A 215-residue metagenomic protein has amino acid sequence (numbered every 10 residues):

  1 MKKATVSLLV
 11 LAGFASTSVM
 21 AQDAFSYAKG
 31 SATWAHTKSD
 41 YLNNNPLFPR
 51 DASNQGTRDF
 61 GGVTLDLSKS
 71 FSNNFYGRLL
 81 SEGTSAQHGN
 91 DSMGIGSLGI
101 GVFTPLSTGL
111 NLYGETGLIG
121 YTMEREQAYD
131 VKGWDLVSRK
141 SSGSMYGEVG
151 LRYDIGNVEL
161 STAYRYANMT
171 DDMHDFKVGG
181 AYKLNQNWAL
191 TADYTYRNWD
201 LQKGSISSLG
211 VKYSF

Functional and structural regions predicted by a protein language model:
M1-Y27: Cleavable N-terminal export/targeting peptides
M20-A86, D154-G156: Short glycine/proline- and aromatic-enriched beta-strand/turn motifs that initiate or cap beta-hairpins
A28, N73-L79, S107-L112, Y153-T162 (+1 more regions): Repeated loop/turn-to-beta-strand initiation elements of outer-membrane beta-barrel proteins
A32-K38, S81-Q87, T104, L118-E124 (+5 more regions): Transmembrane beta-strands of outer-membrane beta-barrel pores
H36-T57, S81-G96, T122-G143, D200: Flexible, solvent-exposed loop segments that connect beta-strands
Q55-F60, T84-G94, L106-T108, S141-M145 (+2 more regions): Solvent-exposed loop/turn segments connecting transmembrane beta-strands in outer-membrane beta-barrel proteins
D66, G99-G101, E148-R152, G179 (+1 more regions): Outer-membrane beta-barrel architecture
Y153-I155, G180-Y182, A189, K203-F215: Outer-membrane beta-barrel "beta-signal"
